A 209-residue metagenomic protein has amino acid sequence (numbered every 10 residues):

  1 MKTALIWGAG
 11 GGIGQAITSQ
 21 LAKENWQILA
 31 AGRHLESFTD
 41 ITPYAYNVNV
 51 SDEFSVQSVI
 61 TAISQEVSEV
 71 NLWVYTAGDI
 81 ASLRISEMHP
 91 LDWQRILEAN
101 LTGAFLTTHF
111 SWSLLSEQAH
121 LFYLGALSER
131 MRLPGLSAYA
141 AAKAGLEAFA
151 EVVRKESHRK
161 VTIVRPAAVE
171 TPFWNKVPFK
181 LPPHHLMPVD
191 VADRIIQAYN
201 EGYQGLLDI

Functional and structural regions predicted by a protein language model:
G10, G14-T18: N-terminal Rossmann NAD(P)H-binding glycine-rich loop of SDR-like oxidoreductase domains
I41-F54: Rossmann-fold cofactor-recognition segment
T76-S82: Conserved NAD(P)H cofactor-binding loop of Rossmann-fold oxidoreductase domains
R84-I85, D92-Q94: Substrate-binding pocket helix/loop in short-chain dehydrogenase/reductase
T108-H109, E151: A short, exposed helix-loop element centered on a Lys and neighboring polar residues
H120-G145, A150-K155, A168: Catalytic loop of short-chain dehydrogenase/reductase
H158-R159, I163-V164, F179-I209: C-terminal helical subdomain
